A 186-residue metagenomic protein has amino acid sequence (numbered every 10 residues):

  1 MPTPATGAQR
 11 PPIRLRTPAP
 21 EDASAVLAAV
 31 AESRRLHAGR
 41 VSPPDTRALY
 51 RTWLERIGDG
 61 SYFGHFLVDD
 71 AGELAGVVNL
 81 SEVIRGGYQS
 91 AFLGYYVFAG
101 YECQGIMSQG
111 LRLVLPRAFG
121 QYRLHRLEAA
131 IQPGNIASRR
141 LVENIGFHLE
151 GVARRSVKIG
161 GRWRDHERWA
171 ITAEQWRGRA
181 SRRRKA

Functional and structural regions predicted by a protein language model:
M1-R34, V68-A186: Acyl-donor (CoA/ACP) binding surface of acyl/acetyltransferases
R35-W53: Conserved GNAT-fold acetyl-CoA-binding loop/helix
P44-A48, G58, Y96-V97: Juxtamembrane/interface motifs at transmembrane-helix termini
E55-F66: A short helix-loop-beta-strand connector motif used in the catalytic cores of GNAT acetyltransferases and, in some
